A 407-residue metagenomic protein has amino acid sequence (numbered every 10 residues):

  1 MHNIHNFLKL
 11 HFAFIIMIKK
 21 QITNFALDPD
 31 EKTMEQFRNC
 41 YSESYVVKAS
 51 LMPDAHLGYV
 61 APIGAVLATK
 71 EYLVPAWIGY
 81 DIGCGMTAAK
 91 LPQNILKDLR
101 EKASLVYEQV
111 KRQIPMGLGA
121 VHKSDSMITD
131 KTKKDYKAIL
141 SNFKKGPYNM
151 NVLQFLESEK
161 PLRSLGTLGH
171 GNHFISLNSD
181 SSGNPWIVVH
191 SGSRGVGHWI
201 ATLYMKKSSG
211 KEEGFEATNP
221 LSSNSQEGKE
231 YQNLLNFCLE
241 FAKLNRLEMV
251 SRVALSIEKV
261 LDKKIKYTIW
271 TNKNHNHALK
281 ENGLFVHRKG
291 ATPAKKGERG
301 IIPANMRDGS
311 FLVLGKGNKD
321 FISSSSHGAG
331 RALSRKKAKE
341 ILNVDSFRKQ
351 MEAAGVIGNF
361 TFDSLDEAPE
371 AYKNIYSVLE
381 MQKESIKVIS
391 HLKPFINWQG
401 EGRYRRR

Functional and structural regions predicted by a protein language model:
F7-L8, F12: Short hydrophobic targeting helices and cationic amphipathic motifs that mediate membrane/organellar targeting
I16-Q36, S44-L51, L57-L67, E71-P75 (+2 more regions): Domain-length cofactor-binding catalytic modules of enzymes
P53-D54, D81: Acidic active-site catalytic centers that drive phospho-/nucleotidyl reactions and related ester hydrolyses
E71-N94: N-terminal cap/recognition module
H122-D125: Loop-rich catalytic cores of soluble enzymes, especially ATP-dependent carboxylate-amine ligases and other
T129-K134: Acidic, glycine-rich loop-and-strand cores that form catalytic or ligand-binding grooves in diverse globular domains
